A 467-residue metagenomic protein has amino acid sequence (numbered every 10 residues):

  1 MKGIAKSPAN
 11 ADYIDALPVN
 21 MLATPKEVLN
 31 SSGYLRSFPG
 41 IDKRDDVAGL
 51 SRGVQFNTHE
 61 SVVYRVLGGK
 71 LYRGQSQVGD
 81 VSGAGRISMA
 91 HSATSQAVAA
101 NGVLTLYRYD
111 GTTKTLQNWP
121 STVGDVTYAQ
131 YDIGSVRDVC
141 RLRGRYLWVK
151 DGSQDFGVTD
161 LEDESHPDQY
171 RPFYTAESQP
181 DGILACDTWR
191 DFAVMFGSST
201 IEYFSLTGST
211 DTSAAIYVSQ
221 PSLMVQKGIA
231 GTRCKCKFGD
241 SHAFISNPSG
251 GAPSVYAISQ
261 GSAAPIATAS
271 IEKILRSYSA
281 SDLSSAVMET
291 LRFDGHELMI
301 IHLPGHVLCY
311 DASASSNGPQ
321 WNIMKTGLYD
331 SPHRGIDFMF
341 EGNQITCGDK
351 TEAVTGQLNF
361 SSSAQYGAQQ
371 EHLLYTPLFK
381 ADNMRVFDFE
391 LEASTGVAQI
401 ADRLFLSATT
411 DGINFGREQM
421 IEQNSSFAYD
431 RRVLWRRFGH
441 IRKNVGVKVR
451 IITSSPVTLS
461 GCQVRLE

Functional and structural regions predicted by a protein language model:
M1-S95, Q226-S241, P248-E467: Beta-sheet repeat architectures centered on beta-propellers
P39-L50, S76-G85, Q117-R145, V149-V287: Beta-propeller and closely related beta-pinwheel folds
V54, L106, L116-W119, V139 (+4 more regions): Generic beta-strand hydrophobic packing signal
S61, G69, T94-S95, G102-L104 (+10 more regions): Beta-strand-connecting loop/turn residues
R65, V98-A99, W148, M195 (+2 more regions): Residue position within the beta-strands of beta-propeller blades
G69, G102-V103, G152, S199 (+4 more regions): Residue-level signature of beta-propeller blades and closely related beta-rich strand-turn architectures in secreted
M89-D125: Hydrophobic or amphipathic alpha-helical targeting/insertion segments
T105-G111, Q154-P167, I201, L308-S315 (+1 more regions): Short beta-strand segments and strand-loop junctions that repeat across beta-rich extracellular domains
